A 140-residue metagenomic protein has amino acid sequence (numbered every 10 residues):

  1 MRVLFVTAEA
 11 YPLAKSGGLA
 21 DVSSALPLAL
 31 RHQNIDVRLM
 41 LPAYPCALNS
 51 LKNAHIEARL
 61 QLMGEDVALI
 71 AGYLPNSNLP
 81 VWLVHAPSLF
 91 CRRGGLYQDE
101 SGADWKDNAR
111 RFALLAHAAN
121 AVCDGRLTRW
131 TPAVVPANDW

Functional and structural regions predicted by a protein language model:
M1-V3: Extreme N-terminal starter segment of soluble prokaryotic enzymes
V6: Carbohydrate-interacting/catalytic domains
E9-V22, L48: A short, glycine/small-residue-rich beta-strand->loop->alpha-helix junction that serves as a flexible
S24-A25, H117: Residue-level marker for well-ordered alpha-helical positions
A25-I35: A short, Lys/Arg-enriched amphipathic alpha-helix followed by its capping loop at the start of a domain
L39, A43-W130: A conserved catalytic-core segment of Leloir-type glycosyltransferases
A133: Conserved acidic residues
A137-W140: Short His-centered aromatic/hydrophobic patch
